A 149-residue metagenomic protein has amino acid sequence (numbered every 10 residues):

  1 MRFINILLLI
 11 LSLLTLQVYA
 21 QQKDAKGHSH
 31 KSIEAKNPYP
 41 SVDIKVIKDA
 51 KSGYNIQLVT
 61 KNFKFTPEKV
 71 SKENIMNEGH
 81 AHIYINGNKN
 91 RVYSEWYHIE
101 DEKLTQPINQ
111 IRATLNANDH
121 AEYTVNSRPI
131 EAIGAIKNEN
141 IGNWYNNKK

Functional and structural regions predicted by a protein language model:
T15-Q17: N-terminal signal peptide c-region/cleavage motif recognized by signal peptidases
Q21-D49: Short, compositionally biased P/S/T/A/G/V-rich stretches that sit at domain boundaries
K48-N62: Contiguous beta-strand segments within globular domains
Y54, L58, L104-N118: Short, well-structured beta-strand segments within conserved domains
V59-E73: Short amphipathic, basic-aromatic surface patches that mediate peripheral association with negatively charged
M76, I83-N88: Short strand-turn-strand beta-turns centered on an Asx-Gly dipeptide
R91, N116-V125: Short acidic/polar inter-strand loop motif in beta-rich domains
V125-K149: Short beta-strand elements
